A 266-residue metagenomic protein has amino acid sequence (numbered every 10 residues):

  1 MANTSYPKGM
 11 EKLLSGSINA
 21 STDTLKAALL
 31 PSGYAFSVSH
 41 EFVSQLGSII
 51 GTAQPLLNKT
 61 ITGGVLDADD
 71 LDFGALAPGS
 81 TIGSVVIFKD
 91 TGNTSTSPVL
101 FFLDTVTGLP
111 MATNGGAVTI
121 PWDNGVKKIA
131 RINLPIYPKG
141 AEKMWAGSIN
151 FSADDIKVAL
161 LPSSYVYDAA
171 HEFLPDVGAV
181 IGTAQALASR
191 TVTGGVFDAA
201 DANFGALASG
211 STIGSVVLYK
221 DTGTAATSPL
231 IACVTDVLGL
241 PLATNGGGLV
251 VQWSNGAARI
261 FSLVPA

Functional and structural regions predicted by a protein language model:
M1-G83, D90-G214, D221-A266: Small cysteine-rich, disulfide-bonded extracellular modules of the LU/uPAR three-finger superfamily and closely related
